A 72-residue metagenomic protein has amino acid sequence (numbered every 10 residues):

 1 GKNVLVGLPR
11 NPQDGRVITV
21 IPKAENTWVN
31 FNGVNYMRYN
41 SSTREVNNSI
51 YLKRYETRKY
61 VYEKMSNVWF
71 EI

Functional and structural regions predicted by a protein language model:
G1-I72: Acidic, glycine/polar-enriched metal-coordinating patches/loops that mediate binding to polyanionic ligands
